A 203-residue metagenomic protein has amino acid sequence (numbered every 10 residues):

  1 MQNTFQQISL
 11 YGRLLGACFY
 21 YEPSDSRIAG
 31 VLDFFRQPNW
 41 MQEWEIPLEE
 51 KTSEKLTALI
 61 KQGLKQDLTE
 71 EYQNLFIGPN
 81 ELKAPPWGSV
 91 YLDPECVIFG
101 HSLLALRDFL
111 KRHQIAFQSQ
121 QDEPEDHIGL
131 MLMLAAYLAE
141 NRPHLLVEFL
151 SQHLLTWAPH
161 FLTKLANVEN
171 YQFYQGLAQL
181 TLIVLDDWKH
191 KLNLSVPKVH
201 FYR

Functional and structural regions predicted by a protein language model:
M1-R203: Charged, alpha-helix-forming regions
